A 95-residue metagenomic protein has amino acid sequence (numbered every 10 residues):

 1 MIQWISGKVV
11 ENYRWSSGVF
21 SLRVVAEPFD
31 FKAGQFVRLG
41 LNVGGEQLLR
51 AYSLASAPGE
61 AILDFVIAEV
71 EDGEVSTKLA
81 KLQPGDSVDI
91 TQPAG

Functional and structural regions predicted by a protein language model:
I2-D86: Ferredoxin-reductase
I90-G95: A short, basic/flexible loop-to-alpha-helix module at the beginning of a structural domain
